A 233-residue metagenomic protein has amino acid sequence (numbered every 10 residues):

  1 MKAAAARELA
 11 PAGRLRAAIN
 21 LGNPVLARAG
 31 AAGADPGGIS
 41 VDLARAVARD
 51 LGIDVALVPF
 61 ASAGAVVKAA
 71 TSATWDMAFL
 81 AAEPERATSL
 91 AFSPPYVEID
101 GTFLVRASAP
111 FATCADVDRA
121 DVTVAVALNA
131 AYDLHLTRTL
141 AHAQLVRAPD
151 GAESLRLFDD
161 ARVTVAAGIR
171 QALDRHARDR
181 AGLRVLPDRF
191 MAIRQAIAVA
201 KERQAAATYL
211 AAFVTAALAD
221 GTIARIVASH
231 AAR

Functional and structural regions predicted by a protein language model:
M1-A81, R86-T88, R147, D220 (+1 more regions): Extracytoplasmic small-molecule ligand-binding "clamshell" domains of the periplasmic binding protein/Venus flytrap
M1-E8, A131-A148, V185-L186, V214-R233: Ligand-binding clefts/hinges and TM-proximal coupling segments of bilobed small-molecule sensing domains
R14-L21, G37, A115-Y132, A143-L145: Short loop->beta-strand "edge-of-pocket" segments that line small-molecule binding or catalytic clefts across diverse
L21, V97-S108, R170, D174-T215 (+1 more regions): Periplasmic-binding protein-like
A27-A32, A44-D54, S93-P94, N129-D150 (+2 more regions): Ligand-binding cleft/hinge of the Venus flytrap
A46-D50, V58-D76, A91, A115-D116 (+2 more regions): Short helices/loops that flank or line small-molecule/ion binding pockets
G64, L80-S89, H135-R138, D159-M191: A ligand-binding cleft/hinge motif common to bilobed small-molecule-binding domains
Y96, V105-T123: Flexible hinge/capping segments at coil-to-helix
